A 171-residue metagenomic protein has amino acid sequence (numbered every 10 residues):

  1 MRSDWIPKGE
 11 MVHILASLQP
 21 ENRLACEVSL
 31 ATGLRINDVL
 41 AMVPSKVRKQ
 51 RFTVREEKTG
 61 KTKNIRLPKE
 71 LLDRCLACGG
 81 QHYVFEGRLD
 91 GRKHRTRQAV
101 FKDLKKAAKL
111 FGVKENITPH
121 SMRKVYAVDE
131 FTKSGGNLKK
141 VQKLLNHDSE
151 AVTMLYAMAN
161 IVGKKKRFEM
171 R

Functional and structural regions predicted by a protein language model:
D4-T32: Basic, Lys/Arg- and aromatic-enriched nucleic-acid-binding interface segment
W5-E10, T32, A41-D73: Conserved tyrosine-mediated DNA breakage-rejoining catalytic core shared by Y-recombinases
A25, G33, N37-M42, V141: Alpha-helix N-cap/helix-start motif at helix boundaries, enriched for small hydrophobics
C26, V128, T132: Short, amphipathic alpha-helical "recognition" segments used to contact nucleic acids or chromatin
D38-V39, N116-I117, A127, G135-N146: Active-site-proximal segment of tyrosine recombinases
K46-K49, G136-A157, V162: Short, polar N-cap/turn motifs at the start of nucleic acid-interacting alpha helices
E57-L76, Q81-K106: C-terminal catalytic core of Y-nucleophile DNA break-rejoin enzymes
R66-E70, M158-R171: DNA/chromatin major-groove-contacting recognition/catalytic segments
